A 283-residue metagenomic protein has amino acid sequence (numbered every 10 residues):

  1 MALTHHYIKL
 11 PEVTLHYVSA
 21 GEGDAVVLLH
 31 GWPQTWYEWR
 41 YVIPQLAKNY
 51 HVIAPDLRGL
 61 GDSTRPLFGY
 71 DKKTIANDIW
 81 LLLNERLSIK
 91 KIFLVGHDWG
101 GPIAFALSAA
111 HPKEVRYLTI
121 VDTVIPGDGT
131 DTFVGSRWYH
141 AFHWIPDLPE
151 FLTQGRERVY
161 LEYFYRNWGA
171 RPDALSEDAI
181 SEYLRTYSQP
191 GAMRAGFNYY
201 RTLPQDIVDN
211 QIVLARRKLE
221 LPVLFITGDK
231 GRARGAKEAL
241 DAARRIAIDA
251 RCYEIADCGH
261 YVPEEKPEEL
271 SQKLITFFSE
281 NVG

Functional and structural regions predicted by a protein language model:
M1-A2, H6-Y7, E12-L15, A25 (+6 more regions): Flexible "cap/lid" subdomain of the alpha/beta-hydrolase fold that forms the substrate-access gate
V18-D62: Conserved HGGG/HGGXW glycine-rich cap/lid loop of the alpha/beta-hydrolase fold
T35-W36, P102, C258-G259: A short, glycine- and basic residue-enriched loop/turn that sits immediately adjacent to a domain's principal
Y37-R40, R194, Q272: Alpha-helical elements of the RecA-like P-loop NTPase motor core of helicases
C258-P267, S271: Catalytic histidine-centered segment of alpha/beta-hydrolase-like enzymes
